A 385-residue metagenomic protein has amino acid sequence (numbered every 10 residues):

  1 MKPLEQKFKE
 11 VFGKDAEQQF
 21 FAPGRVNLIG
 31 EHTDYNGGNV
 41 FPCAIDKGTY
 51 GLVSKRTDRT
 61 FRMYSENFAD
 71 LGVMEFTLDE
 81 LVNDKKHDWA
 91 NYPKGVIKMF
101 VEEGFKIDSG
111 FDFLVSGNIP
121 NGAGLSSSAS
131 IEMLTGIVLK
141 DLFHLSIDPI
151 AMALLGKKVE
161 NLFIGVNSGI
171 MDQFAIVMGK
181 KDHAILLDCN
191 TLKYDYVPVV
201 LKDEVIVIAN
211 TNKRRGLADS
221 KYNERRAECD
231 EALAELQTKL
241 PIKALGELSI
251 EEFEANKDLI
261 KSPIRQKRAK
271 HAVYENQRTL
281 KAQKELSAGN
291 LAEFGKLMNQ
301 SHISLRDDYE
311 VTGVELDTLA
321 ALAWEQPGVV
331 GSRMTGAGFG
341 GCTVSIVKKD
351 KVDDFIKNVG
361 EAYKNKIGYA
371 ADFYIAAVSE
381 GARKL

Functional and structural regions predicted by a protein language model:
M1-F20, V26-I29, Y35, N39 (+4 more regions): Gly/Ser-rich oxyanion-binding loop with an adjacent helix/lid that shapes the negatively charged ligand pocket
M1-R25, Y50-K86, H183-G331, I346-L385: C-terminal nucleotide
G30-H32, A44-I45: N-terminal cofactor/phosphate-binding cores enriched in small/glycine residues, especially glycine-rich loops such as
G37-A44, R225-R226: Short Gly/aromatic-enriched secondary-structure transition segments
P42-A44, L52-K55, G104-F105: Short, charge-rich binding segments
A129-S130, C342-I346: FabD-like malonyl-/acyl-CoA
F339: Glycine-rich phosphate-binding loop
